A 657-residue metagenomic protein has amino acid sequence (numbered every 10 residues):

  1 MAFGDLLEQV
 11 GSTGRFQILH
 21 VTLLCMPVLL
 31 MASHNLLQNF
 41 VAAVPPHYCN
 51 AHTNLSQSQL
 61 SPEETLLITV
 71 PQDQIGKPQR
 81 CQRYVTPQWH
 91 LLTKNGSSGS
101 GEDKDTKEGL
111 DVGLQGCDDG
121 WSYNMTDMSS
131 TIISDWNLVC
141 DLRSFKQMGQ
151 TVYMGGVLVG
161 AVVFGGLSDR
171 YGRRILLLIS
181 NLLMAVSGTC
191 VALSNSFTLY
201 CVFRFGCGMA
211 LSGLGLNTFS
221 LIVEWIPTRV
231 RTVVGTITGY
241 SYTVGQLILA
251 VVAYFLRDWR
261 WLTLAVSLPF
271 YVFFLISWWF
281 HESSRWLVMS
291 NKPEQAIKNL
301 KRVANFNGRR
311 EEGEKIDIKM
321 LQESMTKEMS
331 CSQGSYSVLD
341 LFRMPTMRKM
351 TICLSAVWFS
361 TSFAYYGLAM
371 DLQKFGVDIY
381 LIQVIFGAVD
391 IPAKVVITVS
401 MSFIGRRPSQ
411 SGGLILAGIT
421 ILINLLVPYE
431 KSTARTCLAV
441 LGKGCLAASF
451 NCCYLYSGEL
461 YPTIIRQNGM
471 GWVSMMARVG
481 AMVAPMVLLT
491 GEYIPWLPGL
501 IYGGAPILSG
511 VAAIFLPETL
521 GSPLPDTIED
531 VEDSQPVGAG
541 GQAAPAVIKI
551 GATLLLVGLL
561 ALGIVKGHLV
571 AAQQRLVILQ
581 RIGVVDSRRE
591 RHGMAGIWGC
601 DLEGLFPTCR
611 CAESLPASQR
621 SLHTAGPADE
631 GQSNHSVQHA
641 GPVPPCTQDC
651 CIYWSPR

Functional and structural regions predicted by a protein language model:
A2-Q17, P71-S144, N305-M370, K374 (+1 more regions): Flexible cytoplasmic loops linking transmembrane helices in multi-pass membrane transporters
M31, V157, L211, G215 (+4 more regions): Glycine-rich segments within core transmembrane alpha-helices of 12-TM secondary carriers
A32, L36, R204, G239 (+3 more regions): C-terminal transmembrane bundle
A43-V112, D118, I226, V233 (+3 more regions): Central mid-sequence intracellular linker of multi-pass
P45, C140, L167-S168, A253-R257 (+2 more regions): Interfacial helix-cap and linker-helix signal at transmembrane-aqueous boundaries of multi-pass secondary transporters
L158, A185-V186, T243, S267-F274 (+4 more regions): Small-residue-rich packing faces within the transmembrane alpha-helices of Major Facilitator Superfamily
V162-N181: Conserved MFS/SLC helix-loop-helix module at the cytosolic interface between two early adjacent transmembrane helices
G172, L193-T198, L256, V427-E430 (+1 more regions): Helix-breaking motifs and short loop linkers at transmembrane-helix boundaries and internal kinks in secondary membrane
